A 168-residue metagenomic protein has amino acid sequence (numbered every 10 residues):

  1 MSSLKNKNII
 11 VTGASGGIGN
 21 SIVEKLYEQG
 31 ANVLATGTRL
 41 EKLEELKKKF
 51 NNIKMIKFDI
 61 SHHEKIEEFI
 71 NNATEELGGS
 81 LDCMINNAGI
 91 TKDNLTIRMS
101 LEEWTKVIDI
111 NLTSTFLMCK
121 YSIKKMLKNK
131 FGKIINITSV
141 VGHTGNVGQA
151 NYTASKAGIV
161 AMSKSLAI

Functional and structural regions predicted by a protein language model:
S15-G16: Conserved glycine-rich cofactor-binding loop
Q29-E44: Conserved glycine-rich Rossmann-like NAD(P)H-binding loop of the short-chain dehydrogenase/reductase
F58-F69, L101: The beta1-alpha1 cofactor-binding region of Rossmann-like NAD(H)/NADP(H)-dependent oxidoreductases
L95-T96, E103-I108: Substrate-binding pocket helix/loop in short-chain dehydrogenase/reductase
C119, S155, S163: Active-site helix of classical SDR
K124, I168: Alpha-helical segment proximal to the catalytic Tyr-Lys
S139: Residue(s) in the substrate-gating loop at a strand-loop-helix junction that position the organic substrate next
